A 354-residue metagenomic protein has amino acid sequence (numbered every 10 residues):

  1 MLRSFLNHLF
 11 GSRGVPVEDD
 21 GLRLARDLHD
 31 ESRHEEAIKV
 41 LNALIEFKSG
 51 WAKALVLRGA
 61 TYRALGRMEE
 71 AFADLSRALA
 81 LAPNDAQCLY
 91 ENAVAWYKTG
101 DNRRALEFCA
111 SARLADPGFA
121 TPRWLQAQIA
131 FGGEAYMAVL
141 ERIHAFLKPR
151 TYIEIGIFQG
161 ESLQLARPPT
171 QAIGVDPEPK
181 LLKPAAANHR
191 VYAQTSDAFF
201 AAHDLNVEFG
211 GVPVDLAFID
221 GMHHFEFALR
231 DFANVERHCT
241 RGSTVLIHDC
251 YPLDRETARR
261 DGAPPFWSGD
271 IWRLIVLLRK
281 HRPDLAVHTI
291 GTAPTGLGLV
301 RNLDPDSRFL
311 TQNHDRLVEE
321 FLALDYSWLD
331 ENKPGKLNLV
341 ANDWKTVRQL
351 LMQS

Functional and structural regions predicted by a protein language model:
L2-V17, G21-K39, A43-F47, L57-A64 (+5 more regions): A short alpha-helical cap/connector motif
